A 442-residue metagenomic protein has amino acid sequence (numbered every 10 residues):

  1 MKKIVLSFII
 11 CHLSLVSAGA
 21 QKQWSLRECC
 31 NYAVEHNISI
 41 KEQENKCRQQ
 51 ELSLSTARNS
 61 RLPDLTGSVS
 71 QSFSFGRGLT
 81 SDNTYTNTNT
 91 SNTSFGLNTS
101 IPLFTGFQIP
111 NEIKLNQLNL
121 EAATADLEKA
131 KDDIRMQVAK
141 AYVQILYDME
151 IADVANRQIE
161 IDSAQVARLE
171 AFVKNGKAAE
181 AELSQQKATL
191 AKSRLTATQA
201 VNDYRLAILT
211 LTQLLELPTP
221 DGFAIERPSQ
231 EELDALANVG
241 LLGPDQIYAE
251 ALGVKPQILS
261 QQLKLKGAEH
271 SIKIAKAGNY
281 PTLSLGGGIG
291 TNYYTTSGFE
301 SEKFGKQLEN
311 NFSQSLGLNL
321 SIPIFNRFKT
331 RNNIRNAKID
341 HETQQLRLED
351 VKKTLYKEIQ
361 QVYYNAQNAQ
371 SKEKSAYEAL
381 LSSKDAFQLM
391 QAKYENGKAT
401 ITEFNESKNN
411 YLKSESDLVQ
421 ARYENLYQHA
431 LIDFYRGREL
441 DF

Functional and structural regions predicted by a protein language model:
L6-A18: Hydrophobic h-region of N-terminal signal peptides that target proteins for export in Gram-negative bacteria
A20-T66, S70, T219, E226-E269 (+2 more regions): Bacterial Sec-pathway N-terminal export signals of envelope proteins
Q21-A141, L283, G287, F328-R331: Short flexible linkers and secondary-structure junctions
K41-N45, R58-N59, N89, L103-K131 (+6 more regions): Sec/SRP-type N-terminal targeting helices
N45, K192-L217, L380-R438: Short segments within alpha-helical structural elements
S68-I101, S229-V239, K273, G286-I322 (+1 more regions): Small/polar, glycine/serine/threonine/aspartate-rich low-complexity segments that form flexible
G96-N98, Y142, Y248, G317-N319 (+1 more regions): Membrane-embedded beta-strand positions in outer-membrane beta-barrel channels/transporters
D133-E250, N365, A369, Y411: Periplasmic alpha-helical coiled-coil/stalk elements that build and connect Gram-negative outer-membrane
